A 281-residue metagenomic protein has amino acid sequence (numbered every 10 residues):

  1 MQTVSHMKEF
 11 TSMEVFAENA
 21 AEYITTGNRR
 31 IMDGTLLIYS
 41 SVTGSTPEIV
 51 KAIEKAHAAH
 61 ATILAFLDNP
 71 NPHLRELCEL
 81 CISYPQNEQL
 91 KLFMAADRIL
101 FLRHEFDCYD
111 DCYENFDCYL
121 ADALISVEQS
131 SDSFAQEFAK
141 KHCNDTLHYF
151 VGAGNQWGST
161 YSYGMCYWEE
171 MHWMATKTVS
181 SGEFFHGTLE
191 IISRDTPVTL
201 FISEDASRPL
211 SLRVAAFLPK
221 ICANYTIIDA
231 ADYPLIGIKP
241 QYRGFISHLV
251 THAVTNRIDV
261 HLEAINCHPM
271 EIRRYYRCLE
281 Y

Functional and structural regions predicted by a protein language model:
M1-Y119, F201-A231: Glycine-rich phosphate-binding loops that contact phosphosugars or nucleotide phosphates
S12, A58, D97-E105, I125 (+5 more regions): Generic secondary-structure signature for well-ordered alpha-helical cores
A17-E22, I63, S131-D132, T178-E183: Short gly/ser/thr-rich secondary-structure transition/capping motifs
R29-M32, H73-E76, K140-N144, Y149 (+2 more regions): Solvent-exposed alpha-helices and their adjacent loops that cap or buttress functional pockets in soluble metabolic
L36-S40, L147-G154, P197-F201: Short glycine-rich or small-residue beta-strand-to-loop segments that form or flank ligand, phosphate, metal/Fe-S
E76-N115, A231, I236-Q241, F245-Y281: Non-catalytic alpha/beta scaffold blocks inside enzyme catalytic domains
E88, L100-V179, F185, R274-Y281: Active-site phosphate/pyrophosphate-binding segments
G158-I227: Internal helical hairpin/lid segments
